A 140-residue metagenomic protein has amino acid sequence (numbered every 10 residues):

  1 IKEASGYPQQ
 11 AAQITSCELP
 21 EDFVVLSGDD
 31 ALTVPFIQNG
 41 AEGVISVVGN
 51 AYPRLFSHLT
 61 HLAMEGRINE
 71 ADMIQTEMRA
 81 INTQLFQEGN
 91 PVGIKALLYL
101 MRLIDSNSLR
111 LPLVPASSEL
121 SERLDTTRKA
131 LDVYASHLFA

Functional and structural regions predicted by a protein language model:
I1-I37, E42: Ligand/cofactor pocket segment of small-molecule handling proteins
A31-A140: Structured C-terminal cap/extension of enzyme domains
